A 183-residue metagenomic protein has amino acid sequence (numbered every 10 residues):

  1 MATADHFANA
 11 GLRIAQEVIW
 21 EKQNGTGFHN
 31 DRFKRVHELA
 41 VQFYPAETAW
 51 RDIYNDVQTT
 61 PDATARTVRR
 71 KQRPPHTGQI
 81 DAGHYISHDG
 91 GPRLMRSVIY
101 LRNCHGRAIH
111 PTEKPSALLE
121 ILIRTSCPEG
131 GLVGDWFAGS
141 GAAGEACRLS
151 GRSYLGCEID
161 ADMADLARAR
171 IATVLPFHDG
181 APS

Functional and structural regions predicted by a protein language model:
M1-C157, A161-A164: Core catalytic lobe of class I
Y44, I53-D56, A172-S183: Class I S-adenosyl-L-methionine-dependent methyltransferase module
A167-R168: Conserved SAM-binding loop
